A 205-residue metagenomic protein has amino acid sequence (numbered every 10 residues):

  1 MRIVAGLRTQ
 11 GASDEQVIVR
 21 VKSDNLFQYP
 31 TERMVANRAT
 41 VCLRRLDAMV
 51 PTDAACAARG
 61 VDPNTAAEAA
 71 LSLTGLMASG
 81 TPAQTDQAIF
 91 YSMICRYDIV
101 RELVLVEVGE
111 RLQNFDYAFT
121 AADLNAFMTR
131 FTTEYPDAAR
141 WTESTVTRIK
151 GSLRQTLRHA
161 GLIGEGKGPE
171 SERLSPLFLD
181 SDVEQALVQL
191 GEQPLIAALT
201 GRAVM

Functional and structural regions predicted by a protein language model:
M1-Q87: Eukaryotic partner-binding/assembly regions in large regulatory complexes
R2, D116-F119: Short capping segments at the starts of secondary-structure elements
P30-R33, N37, C95, I99 (+2 more regions): Alpha-helix boundary/N-cap detector
R45-T52, L103-V106, E110, N114 (+3 more regions): Amphipathic alpha-helical interaction surfaces
A88-Y91, C95-Y117: Positively charged, polyanion-binding regions of nucleic-acid-associated proteins
T120-P136: DNA-recognition alpha helix
A139-M205: Accessory, usually C-terminal, subdomains that scaffold auxiliary metal cofactors
